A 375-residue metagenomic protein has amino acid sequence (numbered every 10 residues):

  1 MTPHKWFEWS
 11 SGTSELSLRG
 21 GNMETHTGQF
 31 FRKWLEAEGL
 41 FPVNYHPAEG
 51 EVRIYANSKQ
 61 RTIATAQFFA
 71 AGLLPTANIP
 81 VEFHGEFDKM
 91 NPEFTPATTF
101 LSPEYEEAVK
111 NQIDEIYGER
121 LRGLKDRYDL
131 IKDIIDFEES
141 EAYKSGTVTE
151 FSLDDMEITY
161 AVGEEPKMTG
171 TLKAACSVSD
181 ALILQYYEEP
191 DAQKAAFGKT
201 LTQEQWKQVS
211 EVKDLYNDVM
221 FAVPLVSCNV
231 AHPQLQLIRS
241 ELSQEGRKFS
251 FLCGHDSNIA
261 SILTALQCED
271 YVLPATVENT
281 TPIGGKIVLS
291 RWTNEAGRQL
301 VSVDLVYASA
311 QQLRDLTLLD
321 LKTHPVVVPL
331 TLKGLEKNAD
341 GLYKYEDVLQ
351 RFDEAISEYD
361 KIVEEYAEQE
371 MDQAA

Functional and structural regions predicted by a protein language model:
M1-R53, N57-S250, G254-A375: Signature for phosphate-centric chemistry
